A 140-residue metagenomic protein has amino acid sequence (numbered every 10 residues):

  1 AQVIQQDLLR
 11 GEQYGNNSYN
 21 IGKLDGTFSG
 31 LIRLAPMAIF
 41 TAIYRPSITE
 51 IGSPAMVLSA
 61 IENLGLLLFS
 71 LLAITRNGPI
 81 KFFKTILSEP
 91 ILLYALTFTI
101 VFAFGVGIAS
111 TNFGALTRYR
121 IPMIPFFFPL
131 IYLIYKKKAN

Functional and structural regions predicted by a protein language model:
A1-E62: Alpha-helical transmembrane segments and terminal signal-anchor/GPI-anchor hydrophobic tails, characterized by long
G52, M56, L72-T97: Membrane-interface helix-loop-helix junctions at transmembrane boundaries of multi-pass membrane enzymes, predominantly
V57, A109-Y119: Membrane-helix boundary/interfacial segments in multi-pass membrane proteins
V57-L72, F98-F102: Hydrophobic alpha-helical transmembrane segments
I61-L68, Y119-F127: Membrane-embedded alpha-helical segments of multi-pass membrane proteins, especially the transmembrane helices
I74-N77, G107-S110, Y135-K138: Transmembrane helix-loop junctions and nearby membrane-interface residues
T99-F113: Transmembrane-helix signature of polytopic, lipid-linked glycan biosynthesis machinery
F128-N140: A juxtamembrane structural motif centered on a specific transmembrane helix
